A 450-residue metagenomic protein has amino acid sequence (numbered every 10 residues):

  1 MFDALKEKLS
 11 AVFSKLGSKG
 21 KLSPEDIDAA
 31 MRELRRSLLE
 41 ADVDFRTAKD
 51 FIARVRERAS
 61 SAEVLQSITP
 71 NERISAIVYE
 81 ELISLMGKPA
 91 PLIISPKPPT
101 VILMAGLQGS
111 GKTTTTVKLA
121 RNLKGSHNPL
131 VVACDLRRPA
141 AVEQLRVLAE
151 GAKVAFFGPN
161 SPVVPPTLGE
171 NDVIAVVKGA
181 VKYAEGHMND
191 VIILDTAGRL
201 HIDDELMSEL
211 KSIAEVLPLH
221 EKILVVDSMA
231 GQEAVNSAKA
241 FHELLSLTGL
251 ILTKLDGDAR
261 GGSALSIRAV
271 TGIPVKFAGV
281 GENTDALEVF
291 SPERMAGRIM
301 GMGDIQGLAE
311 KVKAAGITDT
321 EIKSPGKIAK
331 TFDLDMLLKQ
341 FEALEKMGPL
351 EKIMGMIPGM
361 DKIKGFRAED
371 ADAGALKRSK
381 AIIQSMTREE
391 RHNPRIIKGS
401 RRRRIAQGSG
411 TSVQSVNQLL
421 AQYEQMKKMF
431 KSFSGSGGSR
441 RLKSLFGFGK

Functional and structural regions predicted by a protein language model:
M1, K19, D26, Q66 (+15 more regions): Replace "in large, NTP-powered and nucleic-acid-processing enzymes" with "in large, NTP-powered factors and other
F2-K19, R294-K450: Long amphipathic alpha-helical segments used for membrane anchoring, targeting, substrate engagement, or oligomerization
A4, A11, E33, I77-S84 (+15 more regions): Alpha-helical scaffold segments in soluble metabolic enzymes
L5-T196: Primarily NTPase-proximal linker/entry elements flanking Walker-type ATP/GTP-binding cores
E7, V147-E150, E215, E243 (+2 more regions): Solvent-exposed polar/charged
L16, D42-D44, V78, L107 (+9 more regions): Residue-level signature of catalytic and energy-coupling elements of molecular machines, predominantly ATP/GTP-dependent
S110, K124, D285, V413-S415: Short beta-strands and strand-coil junctions in structured, solvent-facing domains, enriched
N128-P129, S161, L168, V177-V181 (+5 more regions): Conserved phosphate-handling catalytic cores of large alpha/beta enzymes
